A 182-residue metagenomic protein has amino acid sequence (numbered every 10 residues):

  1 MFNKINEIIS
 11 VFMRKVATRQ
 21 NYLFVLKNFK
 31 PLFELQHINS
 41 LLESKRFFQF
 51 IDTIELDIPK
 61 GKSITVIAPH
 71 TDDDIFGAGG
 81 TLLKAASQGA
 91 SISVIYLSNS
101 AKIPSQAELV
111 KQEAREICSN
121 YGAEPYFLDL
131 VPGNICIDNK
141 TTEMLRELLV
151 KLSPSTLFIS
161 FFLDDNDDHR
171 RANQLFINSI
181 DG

Functional and structural regions predicted by a protein language model:
F2-T71, I75-G182: Active-site beta-strand->loop->alpha-helix modules in alpha/beta enzyme cores, enriched in Gly/His/Asp(Glu)
